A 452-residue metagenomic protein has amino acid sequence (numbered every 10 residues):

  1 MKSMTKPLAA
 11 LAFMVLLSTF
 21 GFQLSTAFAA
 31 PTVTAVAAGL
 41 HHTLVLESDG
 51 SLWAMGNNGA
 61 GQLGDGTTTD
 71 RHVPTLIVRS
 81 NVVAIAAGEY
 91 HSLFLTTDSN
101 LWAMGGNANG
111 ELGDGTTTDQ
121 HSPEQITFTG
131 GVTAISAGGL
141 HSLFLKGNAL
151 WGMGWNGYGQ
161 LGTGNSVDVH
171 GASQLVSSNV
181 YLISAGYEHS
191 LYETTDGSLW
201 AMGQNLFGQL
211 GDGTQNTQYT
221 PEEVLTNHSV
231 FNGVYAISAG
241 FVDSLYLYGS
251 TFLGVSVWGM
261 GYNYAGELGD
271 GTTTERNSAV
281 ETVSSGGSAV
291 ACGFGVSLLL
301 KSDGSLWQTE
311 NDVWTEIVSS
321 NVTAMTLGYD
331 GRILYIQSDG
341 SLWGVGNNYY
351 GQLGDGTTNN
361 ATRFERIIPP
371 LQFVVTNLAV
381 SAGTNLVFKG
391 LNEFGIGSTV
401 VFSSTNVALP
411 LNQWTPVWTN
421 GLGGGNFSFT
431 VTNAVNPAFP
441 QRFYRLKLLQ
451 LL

Functional and structural regions predicted by a protein language model:
M1-K6: N-terminal secretory signal peptides that target proteins for export/translocation
A9-T26: Bacterial N-terminal signal peptides
A27-G59, T326-D330, L334, G344 (+2 more regions): An edge-strand/N-cap motif at the start of beta-rich repeat modules
H42-V45, A54, H91-F94, A103 (+11 more regions): Conserved core positions of repeat-based scaffolds
S48-S51, V73, V83-A84, T96-N100 (+13 more regions): Tandem repeat domain/solenoid detector
G50-S51, N57-A60, S99-N100, G106-N109 (+14 more regions): Acidic glycine-/aspartate-rich tracts in secreted/extracellular proteins
M55-V73, M104-S122, M153-G171, M202-T220 (+3 more regions): Short glycine/serine- and acidic-residue-enriched loop/turn motifs that recur at repeat junctions
P369-L452: Short, composition-biased motifs enriched in small/polar/acidic residues
